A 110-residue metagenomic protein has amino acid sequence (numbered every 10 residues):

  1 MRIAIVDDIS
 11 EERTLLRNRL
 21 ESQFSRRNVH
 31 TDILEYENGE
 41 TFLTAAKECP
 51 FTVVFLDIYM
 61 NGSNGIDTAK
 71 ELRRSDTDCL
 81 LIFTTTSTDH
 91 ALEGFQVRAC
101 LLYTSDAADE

Functional and structural regions predicted by a protein language model:
D7, D57-I58: Active-site residues of response regulator receiver
I9-L34: Two-component/phosphorelay signaling modules centered on CheY-like receiver
E35-V53: Acidic, metal-coordinating helix/loop segments flanking the phosphotransfer/catalytic sites of two-component signaling
N38, N64-D67: Acidic catalytic/metal-coordinating carboxylates
D57, D78-T88: A short, hydrophobic beta-strand element within the central beta-sheet of small alpha/beta folds
N61: The feature encodes the CheY-like receiver
Y103-D109: Conserved small/polar residues in nucleotide/adenosyl-binding loops
